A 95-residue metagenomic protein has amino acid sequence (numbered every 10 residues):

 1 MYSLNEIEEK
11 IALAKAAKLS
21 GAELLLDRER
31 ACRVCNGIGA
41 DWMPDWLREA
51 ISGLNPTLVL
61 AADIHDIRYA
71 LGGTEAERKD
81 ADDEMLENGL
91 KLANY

Functional and structural regions predicted by a protein language model:
M1-Y95: Extended terminal accessory/targeting regions
